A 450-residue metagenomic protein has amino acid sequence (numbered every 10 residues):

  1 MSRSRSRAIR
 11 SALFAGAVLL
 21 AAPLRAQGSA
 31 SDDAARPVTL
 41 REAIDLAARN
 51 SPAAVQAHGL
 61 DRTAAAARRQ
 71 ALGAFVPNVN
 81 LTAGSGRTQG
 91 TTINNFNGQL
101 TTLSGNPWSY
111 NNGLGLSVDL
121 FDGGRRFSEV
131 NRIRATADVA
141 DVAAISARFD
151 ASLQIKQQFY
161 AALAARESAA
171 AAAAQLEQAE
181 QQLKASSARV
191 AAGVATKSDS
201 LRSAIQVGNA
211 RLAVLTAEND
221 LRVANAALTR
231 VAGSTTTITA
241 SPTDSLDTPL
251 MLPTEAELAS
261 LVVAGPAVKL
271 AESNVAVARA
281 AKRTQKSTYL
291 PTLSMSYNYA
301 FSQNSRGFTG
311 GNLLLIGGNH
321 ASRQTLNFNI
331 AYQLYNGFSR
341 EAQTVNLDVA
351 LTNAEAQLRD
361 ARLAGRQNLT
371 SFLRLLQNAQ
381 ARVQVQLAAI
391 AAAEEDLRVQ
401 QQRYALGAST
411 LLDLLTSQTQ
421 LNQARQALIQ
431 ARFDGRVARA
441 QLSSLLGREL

Functional and structural regions predicted by a protein language model:
M1-R49, N95-N97, E218-S260, T309-G311 (+1 more regions): Terminal intrinsically disordered/low-complexity segments used for targeting and assembly
S2-R3, D150-A264, L375, A379 (+2 more regions): Periplasmic alpha-helical coiled-coil/stalk elements that build and connect Gram-negative outer-membrane
A26-G84, G90, D119, T236 (+5 more regions): Bacterial Sec-pathway N-terminal export signals of envelope proteins
G28-R36, T82-V118, P242-L250, R283 (+2 more regions): Small/polar, glycine/serine/threonine/aspartate-rich low-complexity segments that form flexible
V55-G59, L72-G73, N106, L120-R148 (+6 more regions): Sec/SRP-type N-terminal targeting helices
A71, N209-T236, A388-R448: Short segments within alpha-helical structural elements
T196, G365-F372, Y404-T410: Alpha-helical heptad-repeat coiled-coil segments that mediate oligomerization/polymerization in large
